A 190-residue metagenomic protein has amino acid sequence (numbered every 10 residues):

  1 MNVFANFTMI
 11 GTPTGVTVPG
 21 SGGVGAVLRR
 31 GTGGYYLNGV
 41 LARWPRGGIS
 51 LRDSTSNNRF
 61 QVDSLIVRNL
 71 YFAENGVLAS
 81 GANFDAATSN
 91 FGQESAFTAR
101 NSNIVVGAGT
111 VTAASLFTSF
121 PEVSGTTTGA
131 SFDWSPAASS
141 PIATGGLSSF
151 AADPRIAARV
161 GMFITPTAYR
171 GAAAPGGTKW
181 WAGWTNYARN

Functional and structural regions predicted by a protein language model:
M1-N190: Extracellular beta-rich repeat passengers
